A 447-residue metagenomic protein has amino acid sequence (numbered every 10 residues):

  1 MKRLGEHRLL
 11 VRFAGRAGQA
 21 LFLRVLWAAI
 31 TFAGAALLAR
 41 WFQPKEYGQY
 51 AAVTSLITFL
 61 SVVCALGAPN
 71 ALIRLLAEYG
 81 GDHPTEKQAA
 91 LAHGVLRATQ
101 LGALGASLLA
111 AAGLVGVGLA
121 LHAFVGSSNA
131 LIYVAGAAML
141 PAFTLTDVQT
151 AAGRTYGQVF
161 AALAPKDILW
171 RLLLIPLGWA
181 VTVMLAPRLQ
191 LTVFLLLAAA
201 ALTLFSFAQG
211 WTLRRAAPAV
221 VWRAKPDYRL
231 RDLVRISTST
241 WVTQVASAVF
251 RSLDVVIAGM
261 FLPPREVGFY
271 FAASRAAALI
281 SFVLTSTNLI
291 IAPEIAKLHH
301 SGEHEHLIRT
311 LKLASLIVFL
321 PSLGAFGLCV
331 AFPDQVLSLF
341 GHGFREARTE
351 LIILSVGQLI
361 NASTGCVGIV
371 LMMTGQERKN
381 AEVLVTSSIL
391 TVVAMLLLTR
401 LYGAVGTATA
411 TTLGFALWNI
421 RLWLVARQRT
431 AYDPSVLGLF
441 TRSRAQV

Functional and structural regions predicted by a protein language model:
M1-I30, R97, K225-T243, L422 (+1 more regions): N-terminal membrane topogenesis motif
L9-N70, A111, M139, R235-R265 (+3 more regions): Signature of the first transmembrane helix
R16-F32, K166, W170, L197-A216 (+3 more regions): Transmembrane helical elements of multi-pass membrane transporters/channels
R16-W27, V53, T58, A65-L119 (+2 more regions): Membrane-water interface segments that mark the loop-to-transmembrane alpha-helix transition
A39-Y47, S128, Y133-V134, Y156-F160 (+7 more regions): Membrane-interface helix-loop junctions in multi-pass transport and translocation proteins
A65-P84, T155, A273, A277-G302 (+2 more regions): Helix-loop junctions and terminal segments of transmembrane helices in multi-pass membrane transport/translocation
L101-V242, T386: Hydrophobic transmembrane helix module of multi-pass membrane transport proteins
A120-G136, H304, V330-L359: Interfacial segments at transmembrane-helix termini and the short loops linking adjacent helices
